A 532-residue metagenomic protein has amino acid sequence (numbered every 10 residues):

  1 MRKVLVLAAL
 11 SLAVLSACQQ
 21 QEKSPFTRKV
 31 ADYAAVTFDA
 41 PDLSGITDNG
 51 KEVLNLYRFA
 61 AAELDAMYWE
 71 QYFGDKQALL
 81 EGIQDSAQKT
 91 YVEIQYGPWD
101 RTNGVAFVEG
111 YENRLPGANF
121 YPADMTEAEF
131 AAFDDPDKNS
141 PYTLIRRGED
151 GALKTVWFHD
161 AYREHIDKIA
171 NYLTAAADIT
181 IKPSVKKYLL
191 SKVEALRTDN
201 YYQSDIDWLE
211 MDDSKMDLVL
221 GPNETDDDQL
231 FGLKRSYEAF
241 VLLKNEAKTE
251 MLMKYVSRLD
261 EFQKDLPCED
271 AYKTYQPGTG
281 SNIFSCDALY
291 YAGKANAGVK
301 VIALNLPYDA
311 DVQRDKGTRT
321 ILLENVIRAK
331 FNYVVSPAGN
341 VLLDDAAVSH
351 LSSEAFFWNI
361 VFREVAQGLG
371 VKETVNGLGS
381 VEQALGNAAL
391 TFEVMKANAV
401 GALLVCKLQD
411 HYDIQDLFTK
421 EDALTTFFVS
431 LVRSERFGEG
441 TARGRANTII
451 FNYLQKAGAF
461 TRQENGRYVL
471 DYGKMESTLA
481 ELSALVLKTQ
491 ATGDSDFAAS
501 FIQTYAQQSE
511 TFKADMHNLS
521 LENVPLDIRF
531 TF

Functional and structural regions predicted by a protein language model:
V14-A17: C-terminal motif of bacterial Sec signal peptides marking the signal peptidase cleavage site
K23-Y188: N-terminal helix-rich structural modules
T47, A355-K372, A397, A402: Active-site recognition of the HExxH zinc-binding catalytic motif
F158-A161, H165-V348, S352: Contiguous, non-catalytic segments that form substrate-binding/exosite surfaces or channel walls
K182, L390-L408: An active-site-proximal "capping" alpha-helix that borders the catalytic cofactor pocket
V371-M395: Post-HEXXH active-site segment of zinc metalloproteases
A402-S500: Long, well-structured alpha-helical subdomains associated with metal-dependent extracellular/ecto-lumenal hydrolases
L487-F532: Extended, compositionally biased alpha-helical segments that mediate assembly or anchoring
